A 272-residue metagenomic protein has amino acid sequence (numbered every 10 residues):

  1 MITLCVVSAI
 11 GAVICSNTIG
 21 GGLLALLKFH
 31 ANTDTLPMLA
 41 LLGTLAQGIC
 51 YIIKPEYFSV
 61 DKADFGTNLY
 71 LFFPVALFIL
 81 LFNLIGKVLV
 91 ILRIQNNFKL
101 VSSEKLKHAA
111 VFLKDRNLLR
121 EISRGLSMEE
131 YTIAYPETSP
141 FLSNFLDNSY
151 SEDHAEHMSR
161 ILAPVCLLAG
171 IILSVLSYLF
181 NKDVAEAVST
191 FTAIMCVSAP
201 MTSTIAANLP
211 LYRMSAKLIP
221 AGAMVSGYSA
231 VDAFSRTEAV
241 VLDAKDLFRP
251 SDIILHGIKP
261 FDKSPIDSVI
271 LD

Functional and structural regions predicted by a protein language model:
M1, V60-L71, S151-D153: Membrane-interface segments at the starts/ends of alpha-helical transmembrane spans
V7-T18, V75-S102, L106, A110 (+2 more regions): Hydrophobic alpha-helical transmembrane segments
L24-A31: Membrane-interface helix-boundary motifs at transmembrane edges
N32-T44, E156-L167: Select subsegments of transmembrane alpha-helices in polytopic membrane proteins, especially boundary-proximal
P37-E56, S235, V240-V241: C-terminal halves and exits of single transmembrane alpha-helices
G48-N68, V175-A185: Transmembrane helix-loop junctions at the membrane interface of multipass transporters and ion channels
F234-G257: Asp-based phosphoryl-transfer active-site loop
D252-D272: Basic, amphipathic juxtamembrane/active-site segments that coordinate anionic phosphate or diphosphate groups
